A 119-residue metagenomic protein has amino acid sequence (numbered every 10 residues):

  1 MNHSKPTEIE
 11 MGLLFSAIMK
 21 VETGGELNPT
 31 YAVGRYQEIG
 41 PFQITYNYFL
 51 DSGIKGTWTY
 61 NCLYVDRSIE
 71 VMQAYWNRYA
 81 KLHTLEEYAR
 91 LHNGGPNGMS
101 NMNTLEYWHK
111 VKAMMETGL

Functional and structural regions predicted by a protein language model:
M1-L119: Catalytic glycan-binding domains that act on GlcNAc-containing polysaccharides
